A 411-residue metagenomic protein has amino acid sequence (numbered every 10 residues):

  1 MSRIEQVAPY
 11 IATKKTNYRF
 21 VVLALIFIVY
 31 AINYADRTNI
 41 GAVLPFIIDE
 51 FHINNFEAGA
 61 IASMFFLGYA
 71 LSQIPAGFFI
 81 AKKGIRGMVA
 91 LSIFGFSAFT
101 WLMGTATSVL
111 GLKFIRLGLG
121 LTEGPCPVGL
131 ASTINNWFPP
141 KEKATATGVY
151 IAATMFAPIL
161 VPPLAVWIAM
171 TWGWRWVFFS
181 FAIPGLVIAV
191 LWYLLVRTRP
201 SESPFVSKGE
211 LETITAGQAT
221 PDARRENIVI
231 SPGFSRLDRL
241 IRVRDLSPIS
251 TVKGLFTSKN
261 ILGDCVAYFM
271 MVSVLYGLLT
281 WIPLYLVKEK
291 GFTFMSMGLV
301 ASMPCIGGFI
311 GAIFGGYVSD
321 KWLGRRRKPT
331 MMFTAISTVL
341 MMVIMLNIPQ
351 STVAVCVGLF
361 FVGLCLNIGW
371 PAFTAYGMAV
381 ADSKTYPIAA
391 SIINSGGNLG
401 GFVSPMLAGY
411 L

Functional and structural regions predicted by a protein language model:
I40-L44, S247-I313, W370, T374 (+1 more regions): Extracytoplasmic gate region of multi-pass secondary transporters
H52, G84, T105-G111, T122 (+4 more regions): Helix-breaking motifs and short loop linkers at transmembrane-helix boundaries and internal kinks in secondary membrane
L71-L110: Conserved MFS/SLC helix-loop-helix module at the cytosolic interface between two early adjacent transmembrane helices
S72-G84, A312-R325: Helix-to-loop junctions at the C-terminal end of transmembrane segments in multipass secondary transporters
K82-I93, D320-A335: Cytoplasmic membrane-interface "Motif A"-like loop-to-helix N-cap segments of 12-TM Major Facilitator Superfamily
F94-T107, I336-Q350: C-terminal ends and interior cores of transmembrane alpha-helices in multi-pass membrane transporters/permeases
I115-T154: Cytoplasmic helix-loop-helix junction between adjacent transmembrane helices in 12-TM secondary transporters
Y150-P204: Helix-loop-helix hairpin linking two adjacent transmembrane segments in secondary transporters
